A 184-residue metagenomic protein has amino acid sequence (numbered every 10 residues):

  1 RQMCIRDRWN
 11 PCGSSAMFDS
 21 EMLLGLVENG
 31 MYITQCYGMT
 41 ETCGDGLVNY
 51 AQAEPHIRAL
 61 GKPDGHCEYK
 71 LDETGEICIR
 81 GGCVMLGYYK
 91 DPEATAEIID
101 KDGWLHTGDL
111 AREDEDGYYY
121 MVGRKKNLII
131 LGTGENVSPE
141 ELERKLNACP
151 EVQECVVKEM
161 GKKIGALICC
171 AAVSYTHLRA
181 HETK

Functional and structural regions predicted by a protein language model:
R1-D7, T176-T183: Conserved small/polar residues in nucleotide/adenosyl-binding loops
Q2, R6-P55, E68, V152-Q153: Gly/Ser/Thr-rich phosphate-binding loop
Y37, L60-G61: Replace "in large, NTP-powered and nucleic-acid-processing enzymes" with "in large, NTP-powered factors and other
G38-T42, T107, L131-G132, T176 (+1 more regions): Ser/Thr-glycine-rich phosphate-binding loops at phosphate-binding pockets of nucleotides, nucleotide cofactors
I57, P63-D72, E76-L131, N136 (+1 more regions): Conserved ATP-binding/catalytic segment of the ANL
L110, A148-A172: C-terminal boundary motif of the adenylate-forming
M121-K126, C170, S174-L178: Short acidic (Asp/Glu) and glycine-rich catalytic loops that position anionic groups and cofactors
E141-L146: Short amphipathic alpha-helix segments
